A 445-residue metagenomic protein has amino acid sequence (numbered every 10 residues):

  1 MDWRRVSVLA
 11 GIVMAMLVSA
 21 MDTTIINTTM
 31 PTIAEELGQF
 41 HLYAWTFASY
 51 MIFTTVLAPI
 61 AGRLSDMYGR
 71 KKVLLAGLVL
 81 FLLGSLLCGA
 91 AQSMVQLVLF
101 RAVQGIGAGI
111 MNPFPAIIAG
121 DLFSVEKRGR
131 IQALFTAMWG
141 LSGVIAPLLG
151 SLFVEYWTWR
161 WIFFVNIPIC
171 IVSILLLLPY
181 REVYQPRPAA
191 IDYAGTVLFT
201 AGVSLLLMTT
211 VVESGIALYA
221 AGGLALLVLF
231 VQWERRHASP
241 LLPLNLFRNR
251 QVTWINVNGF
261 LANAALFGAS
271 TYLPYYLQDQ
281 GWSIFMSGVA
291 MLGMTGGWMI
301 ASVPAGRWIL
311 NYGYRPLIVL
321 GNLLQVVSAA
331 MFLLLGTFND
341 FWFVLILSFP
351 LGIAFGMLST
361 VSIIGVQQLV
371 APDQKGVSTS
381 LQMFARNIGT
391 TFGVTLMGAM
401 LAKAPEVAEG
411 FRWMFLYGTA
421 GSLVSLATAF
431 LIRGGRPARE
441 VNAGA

Functional and structural regions predicted by a protein language model:
R5-M21, I26-T28, F47-S49, W157 (+2 more regions): 12-transmembrane solute porter fold
S19, F47-T54, F81, Q104-G105 (+8 more regions): Structural signature of transmembrane alpha-helices in multi-pass secondary transporters
T28, V56-R63, P113-F114, P147-L148 (+6 more regions): Residue-level hotspots within transmembrane alpha-helices of multi-pass secondary transporters
T29-V56, F285-V289: Extracellular/periplasmic helix-loop-helix junction of adjacent transmembrane segments in MFS-like secondary
F40-H41, V125-F135, I284, P372-L381: Loop-to-transmembrane helix entry/capping segments in MFS-fold secondary transporters and related SLC/MFSD carriers
T54, L78-C88, Q104, I169-S173 (+3 more regions): MFS 12-TM fold signature
A58-A194, M400: Helix-loop-helix hairpins in multi-pass membrane proteins, especially solute transporters
E155-N258, A290, T419: Hydrophobic transmembrane-helix bundles of small-molecule transporters
